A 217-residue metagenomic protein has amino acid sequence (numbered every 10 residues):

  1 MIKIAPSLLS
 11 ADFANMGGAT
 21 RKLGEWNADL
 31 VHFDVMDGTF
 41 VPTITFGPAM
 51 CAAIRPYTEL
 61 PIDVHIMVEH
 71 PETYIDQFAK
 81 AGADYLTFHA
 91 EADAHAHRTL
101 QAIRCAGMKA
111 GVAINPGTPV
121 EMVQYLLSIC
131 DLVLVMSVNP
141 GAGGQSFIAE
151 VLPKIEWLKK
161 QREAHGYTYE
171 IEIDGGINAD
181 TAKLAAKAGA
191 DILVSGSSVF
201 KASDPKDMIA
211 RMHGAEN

Functional and structural regions predicted by a protein language model:
M1-T87, A92-H95, A102-C105, A110 (+7 more regions): Conserved N-terminal beta1-alpha1 strand-loop-helix module at the mouth
H32, E172-I173: Generic enzyme active-site microenvironment
A83-E91, A186-S195: Short, electropositive alpha-helical surface patch
A113-G117: Short gly/ser/thr-rich secondary-structure transition/capping motifs
V138-P140: Short glycine-rich anion-binding loops that position phosphate/pyrophosphate groups of nucleotides and phosphorylated
E156-A164, Y169: Active-site-adjacent C-terminal substructures of enzyme catalytic domains
I173-G176, V194-S198: Glycine-rich beta-strand-to-loop/alpha-helix junction loops that act as flexible
G176-A188: Acidic, divalent-metal-coordinating active-site segment for phosphoryl/phosphodiester hydrolysis, typified by short
